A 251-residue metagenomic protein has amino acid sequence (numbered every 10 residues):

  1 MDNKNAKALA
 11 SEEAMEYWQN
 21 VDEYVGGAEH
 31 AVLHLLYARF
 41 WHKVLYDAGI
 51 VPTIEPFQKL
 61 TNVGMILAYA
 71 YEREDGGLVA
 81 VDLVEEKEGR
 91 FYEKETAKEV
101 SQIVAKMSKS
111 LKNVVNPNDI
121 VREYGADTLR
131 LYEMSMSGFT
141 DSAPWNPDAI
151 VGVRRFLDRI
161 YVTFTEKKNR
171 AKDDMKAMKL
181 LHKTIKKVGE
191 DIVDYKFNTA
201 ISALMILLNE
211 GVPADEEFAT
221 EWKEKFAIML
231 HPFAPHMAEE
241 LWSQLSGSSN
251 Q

Functional and structural regions predicted by a protein language model:
M1-N169, A177-N209, E221-L230: Structured secondary-structure scaffolds
D173: Ligand/substrate-recognition segments at binding pockets and active sites
P213-D215: Catalytic palm subdomain of template-directed nucleic-acid polymerases, centered on the conserved carboxylate motif
F226-Q251: Amphipathic alpha-helical
